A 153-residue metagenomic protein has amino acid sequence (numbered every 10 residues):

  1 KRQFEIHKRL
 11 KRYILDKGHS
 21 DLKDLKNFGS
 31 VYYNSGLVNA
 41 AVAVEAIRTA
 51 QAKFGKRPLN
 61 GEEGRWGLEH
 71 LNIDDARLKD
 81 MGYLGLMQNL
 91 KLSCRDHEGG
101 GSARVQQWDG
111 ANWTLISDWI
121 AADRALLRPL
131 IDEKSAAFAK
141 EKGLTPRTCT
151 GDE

Functional and structural regions predicted by a protein language model:
K1-A40, W119-L126, K134, P146: Extracellular/periplasmic periplasmic-binding protein-like sensory domains
Q3, L90-S102, A137-E153: Short flexible/disordered coil segments
Q3-I6, M81, M87, I131: Detector for methionine-enriched segments
H19-Y33, V44-S117: Segments of small-molecule ligand-sensing domains
L68-K79, Q107-E153: Conserved C-terminal helix/tail region of periplasmic/extracytoplasmic solute-binding proteins
